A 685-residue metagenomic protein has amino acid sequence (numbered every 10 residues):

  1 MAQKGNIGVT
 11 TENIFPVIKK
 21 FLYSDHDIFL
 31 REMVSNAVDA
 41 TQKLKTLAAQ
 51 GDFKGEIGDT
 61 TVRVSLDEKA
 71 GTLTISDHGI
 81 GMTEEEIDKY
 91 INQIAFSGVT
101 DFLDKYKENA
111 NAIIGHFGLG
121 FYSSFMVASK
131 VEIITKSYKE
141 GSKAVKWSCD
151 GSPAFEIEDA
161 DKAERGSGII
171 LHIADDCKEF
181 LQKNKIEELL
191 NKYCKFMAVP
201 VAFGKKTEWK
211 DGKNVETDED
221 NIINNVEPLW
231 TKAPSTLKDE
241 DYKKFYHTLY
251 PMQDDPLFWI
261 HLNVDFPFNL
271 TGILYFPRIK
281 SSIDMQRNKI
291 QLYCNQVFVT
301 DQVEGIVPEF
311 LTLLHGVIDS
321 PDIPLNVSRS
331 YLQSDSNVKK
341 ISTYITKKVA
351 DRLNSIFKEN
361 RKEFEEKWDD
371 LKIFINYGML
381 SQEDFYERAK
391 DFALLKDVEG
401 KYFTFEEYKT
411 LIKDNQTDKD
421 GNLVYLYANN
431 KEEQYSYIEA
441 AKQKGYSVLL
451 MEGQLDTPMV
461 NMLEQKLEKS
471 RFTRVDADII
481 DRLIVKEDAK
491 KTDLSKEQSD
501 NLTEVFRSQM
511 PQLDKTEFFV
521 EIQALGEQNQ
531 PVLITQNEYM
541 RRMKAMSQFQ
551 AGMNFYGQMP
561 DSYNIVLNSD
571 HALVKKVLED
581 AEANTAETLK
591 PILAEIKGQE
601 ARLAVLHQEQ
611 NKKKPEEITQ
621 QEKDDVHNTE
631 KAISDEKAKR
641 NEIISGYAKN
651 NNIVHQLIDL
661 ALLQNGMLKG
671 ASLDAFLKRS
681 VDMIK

Functional and structural regions predicted by a protein language model:
M1-D175, E179-F180, E188, K195 (+3 more regions): GHKL (Bergerat-fold) ATPase N-terminal catalytic module, capturing the glycine-rich phosphate-binding loop and acidic
I113, V131-A154, A174-K178, N184-K685: GHKL/Bergerat-fold ATPase module in large chromosome/replication-associated machines
